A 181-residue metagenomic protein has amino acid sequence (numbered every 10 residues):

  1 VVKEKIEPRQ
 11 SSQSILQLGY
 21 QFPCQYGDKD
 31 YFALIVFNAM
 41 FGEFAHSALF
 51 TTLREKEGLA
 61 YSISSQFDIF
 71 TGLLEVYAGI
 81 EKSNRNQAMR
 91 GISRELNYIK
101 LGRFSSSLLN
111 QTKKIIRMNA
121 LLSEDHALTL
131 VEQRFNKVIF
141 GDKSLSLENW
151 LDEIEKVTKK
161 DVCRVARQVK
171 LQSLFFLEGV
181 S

Functional and structural regions predicted by a protein language model:
V1-A48: His/Glu-based metal-binding/catalytic segments typifying zinc-dependent metallopeptidases
V1-I6, R164-S181: Proteolytic maturation boundary segments
V2-K5, L73, T158: Short, solvent-exposed polar/charged micro-motifs at secondary-structure junctions
Q17-P23, T51-L101, S106-E155, Q172-V180: M16 family metallopeptidases and their MPP-like homologs
M40, K56, E95, V165-Q168: Generic, well-ordered alpha-helical scaffold segments in large soluble proteins
K156-V165: A short, acidic, amphipathic alpha-helical segment used as a generic capping/interface helix at domain edges
